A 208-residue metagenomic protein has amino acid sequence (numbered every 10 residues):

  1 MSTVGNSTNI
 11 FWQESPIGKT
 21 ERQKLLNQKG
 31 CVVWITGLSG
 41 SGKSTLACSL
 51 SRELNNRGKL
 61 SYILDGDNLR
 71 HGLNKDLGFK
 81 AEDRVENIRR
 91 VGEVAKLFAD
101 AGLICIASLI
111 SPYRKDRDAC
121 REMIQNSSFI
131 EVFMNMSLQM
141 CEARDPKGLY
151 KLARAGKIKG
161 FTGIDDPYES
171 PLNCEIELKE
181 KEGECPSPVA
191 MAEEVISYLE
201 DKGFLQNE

Functional and structural regions predicted by a protein language model:
M1-V32: Extreme N-terminal, non-catalytic leader segments that precede Walker-type/kinase nucleotide-binding cores
I35: Hydrophobic anchor at the beta1->P-loop junction of P-loop NTPases
S39: The conserved Walker
K43: Conserved lysine of the Walker
C48-K96: Conserved substrate/cofactor phosphate-moiety recognition/catalytic segment in nucleotide-dependent phosphotransferases
I63, F129-E131, E175-E177: Conserved beta-strand scaffold positions in the cores of enzyme catalytic domains, especially in NTP/NDP-utilizing
G72-D83, E93-R154, G160: ATP-dependent NMP and nucleoside kinases share a basic, alpha-helical "lid"
N135-E193, Y198, K202-E208: Small-molecule kinase domains that catalyze NTP-dependent phosphoryl transfer to phosphate-bearing small molecules
